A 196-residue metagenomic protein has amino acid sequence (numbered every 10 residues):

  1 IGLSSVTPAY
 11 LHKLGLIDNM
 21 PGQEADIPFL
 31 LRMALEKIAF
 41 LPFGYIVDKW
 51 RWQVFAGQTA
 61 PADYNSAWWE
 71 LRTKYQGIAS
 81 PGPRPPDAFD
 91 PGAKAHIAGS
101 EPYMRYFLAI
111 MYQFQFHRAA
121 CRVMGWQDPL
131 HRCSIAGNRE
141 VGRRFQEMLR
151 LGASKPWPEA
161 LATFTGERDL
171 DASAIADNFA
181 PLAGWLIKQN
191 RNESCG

Functional and structural regions predicted by a protein language model:
I1-A9, R51: Zinc-dependent metallopeptidase catalytic helix centered on the HExxH motif and its immediate flanking segment
K13, I17-G196: C-terminal, non-catalytic "cap/extension" segments appended to globular domains
